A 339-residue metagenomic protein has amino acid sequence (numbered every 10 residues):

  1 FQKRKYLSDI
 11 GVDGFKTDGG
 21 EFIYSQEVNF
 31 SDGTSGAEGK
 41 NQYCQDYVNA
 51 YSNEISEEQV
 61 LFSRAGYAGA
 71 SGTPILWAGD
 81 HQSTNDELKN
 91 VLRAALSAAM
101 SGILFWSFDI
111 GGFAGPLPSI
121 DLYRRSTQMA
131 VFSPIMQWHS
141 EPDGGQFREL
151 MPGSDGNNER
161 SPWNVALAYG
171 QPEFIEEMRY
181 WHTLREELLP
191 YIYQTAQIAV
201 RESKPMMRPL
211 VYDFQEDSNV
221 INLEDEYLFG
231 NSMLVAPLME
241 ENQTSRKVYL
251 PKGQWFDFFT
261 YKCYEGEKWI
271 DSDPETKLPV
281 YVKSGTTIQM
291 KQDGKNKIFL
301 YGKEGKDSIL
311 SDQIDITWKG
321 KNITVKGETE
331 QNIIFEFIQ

Functional and structural regions predicted by a protein language model:
F1-K277: Catalytic-domain carbohydrate-binding cleft regions of carbohydrate-active enzymes
K277-Q339: Accessory, solvent-exposed terminal regions and/or long lumenal/extracellular loops of proteins
